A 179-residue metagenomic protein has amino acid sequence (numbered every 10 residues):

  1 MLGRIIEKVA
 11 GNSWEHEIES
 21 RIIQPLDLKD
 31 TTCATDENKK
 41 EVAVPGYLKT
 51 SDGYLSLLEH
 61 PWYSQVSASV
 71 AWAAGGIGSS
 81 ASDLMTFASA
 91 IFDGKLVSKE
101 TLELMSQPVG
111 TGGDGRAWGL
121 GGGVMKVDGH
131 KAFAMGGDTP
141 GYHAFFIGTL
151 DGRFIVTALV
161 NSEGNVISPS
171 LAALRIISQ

Functional and structural regions predicted by a protein language model:
M1-D138: Short, surface-exposed loop or secondary-structure junction motifs that flank catalytic or metal-binding residues
S51-G53, S98, G141, G152-F154 (+1 more regions): Short, low-complexity, polar/charged sequence segments that are solvent-exposed and flexible
G115, A132, V156-A158, V166-S168: Short acidic, gly/pro-rich beta-turn/loop elements at beta-sheet edges and active-site/ligand-binding grooves
D128, E163-Q179: Short, gly/Ser/Thr-rich active-site loops of penicillin-recognizing serine hydrolases
A134-M135, A144-S162: Short, well-ordered beta-strand elements
Y142-H143, V166: Short active-site-adjacent structural elements
